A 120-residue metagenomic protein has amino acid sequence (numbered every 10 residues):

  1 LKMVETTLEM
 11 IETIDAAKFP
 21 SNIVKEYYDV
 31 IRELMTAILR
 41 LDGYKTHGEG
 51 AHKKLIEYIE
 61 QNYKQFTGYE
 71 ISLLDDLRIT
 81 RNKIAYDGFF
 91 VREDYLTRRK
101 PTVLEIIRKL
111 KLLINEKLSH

Functional and structural regions predicted by a protein language model:
L1-H120: Terminal alpha-helical segments
